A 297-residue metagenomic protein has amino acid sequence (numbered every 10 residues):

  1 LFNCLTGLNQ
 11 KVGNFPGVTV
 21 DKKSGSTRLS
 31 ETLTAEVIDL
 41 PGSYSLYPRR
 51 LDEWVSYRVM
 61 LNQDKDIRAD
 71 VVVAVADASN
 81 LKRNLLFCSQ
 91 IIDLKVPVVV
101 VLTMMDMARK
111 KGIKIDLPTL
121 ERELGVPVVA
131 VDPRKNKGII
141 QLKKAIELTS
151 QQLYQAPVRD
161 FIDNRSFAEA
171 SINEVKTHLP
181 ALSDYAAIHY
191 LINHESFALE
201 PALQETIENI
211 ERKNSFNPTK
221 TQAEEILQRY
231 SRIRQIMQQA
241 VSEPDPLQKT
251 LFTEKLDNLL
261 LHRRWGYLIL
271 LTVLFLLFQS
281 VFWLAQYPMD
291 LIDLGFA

Functional and structural regions predicted by a protein language model:
L1-L51, Q63: Conserved G1/Walker A P-loop phosphate-binding module
G17, G42-Y44, A78-L81, M104-R109 (+1 more regions): Conserved nucleotide-binding/hydrolysis micro-motifs of P-loop NTPases
R28-T32, V55-V128: Conserved C-terminal guanine-recognition region of P-loop GTPase G domains, centered on the G4
S56, D245-L259: Cytosolic juxtamembrane amphipathic/interface segments immediately preceding and feeding into a transmembrane helix
V99, R109-P246: Alpha-helical transmembrane helix bundles of large polytopic membrane transport and channel proteins
Q248, L260-L270: Membrane-interface helix starts
I269-Q279: Hydrophobic core segments of alpha-helical transmembrane domains in multi-pass membrane transport and ion-translocation
S280-A297: Interfacial/capping segments of alpha-helical transmembrane domains
